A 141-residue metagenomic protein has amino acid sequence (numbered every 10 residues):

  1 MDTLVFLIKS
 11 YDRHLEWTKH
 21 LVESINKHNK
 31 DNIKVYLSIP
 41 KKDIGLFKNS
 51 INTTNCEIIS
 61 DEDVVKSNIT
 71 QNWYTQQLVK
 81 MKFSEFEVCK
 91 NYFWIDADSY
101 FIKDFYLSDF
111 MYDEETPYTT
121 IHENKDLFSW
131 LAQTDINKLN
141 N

Functional and structural regions predicted by a protein language model:
M1-H20: N-proximal low-complexity "stem/linker" segments adjacent to membrane-targeting elements
H20-I25, L78, K82: Short amphipathic alpha-helix
E23-I33: Short, acidic, metal-binding catalytic loop of nucleotide-sugar glycosyltransferases
N32-K42: Short beta-strand/loop segment that forms part of the nucleotide-sugar
D43-F86: Active-site-proximal specificity loops/subdomain of glycosyltransferases
Y92: Short aromatic/hydrophobic "clamp" motif used to bind/position activated sugar donors
D96-Y100: The conserved acidic donor/metal-binding loop of glycosyltransferases
F101-I136: Conserved donor-nucleotide/metal-binding helix-loop-beta segment in metal-dependent transferases, i.e., the alpha-helix
